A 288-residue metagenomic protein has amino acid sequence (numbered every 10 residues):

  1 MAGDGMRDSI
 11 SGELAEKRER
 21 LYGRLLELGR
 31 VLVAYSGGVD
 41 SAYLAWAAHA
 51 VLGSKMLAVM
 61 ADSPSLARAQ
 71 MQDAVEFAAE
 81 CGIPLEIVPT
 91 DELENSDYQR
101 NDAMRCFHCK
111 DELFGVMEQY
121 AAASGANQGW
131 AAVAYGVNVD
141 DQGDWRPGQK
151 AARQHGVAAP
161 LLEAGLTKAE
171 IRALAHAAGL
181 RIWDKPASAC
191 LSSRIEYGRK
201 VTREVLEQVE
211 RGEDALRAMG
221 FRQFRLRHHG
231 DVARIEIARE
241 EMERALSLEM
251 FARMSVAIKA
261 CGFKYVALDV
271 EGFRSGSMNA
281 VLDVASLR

Functional and structural regions predicted by a protein language model:
A2-A177, A218, A233, E249-F263 (+2 more regions): ATP-dependent adenylation/nucleotidyltransferase module used to activate substrates
L57, H228-R239: Short, aliphatic-rich beta-strand segments
L162-L216, G220-R225: Mid-to-C-terminal catalytic subdomains of enzymes that bind/position adenosyl phosphate moieties or nucleic-acid
A187-R199, V232-E236, F273-M278: Flexible glycine/acidic-rich beta-alpha junction loops that bind and position SAM and/or redox cofactors in anaerobic
G220-H229, D269-E271: C-terminal boundary motif of the adenylate-forming
E241-E243: Short Lys/Arg-rich amphipathic alpha-helical segments
L246: Long, contiguous binding/interaction regions
G276-R288: Short, low-order "capping/linker" segments at domain edges
